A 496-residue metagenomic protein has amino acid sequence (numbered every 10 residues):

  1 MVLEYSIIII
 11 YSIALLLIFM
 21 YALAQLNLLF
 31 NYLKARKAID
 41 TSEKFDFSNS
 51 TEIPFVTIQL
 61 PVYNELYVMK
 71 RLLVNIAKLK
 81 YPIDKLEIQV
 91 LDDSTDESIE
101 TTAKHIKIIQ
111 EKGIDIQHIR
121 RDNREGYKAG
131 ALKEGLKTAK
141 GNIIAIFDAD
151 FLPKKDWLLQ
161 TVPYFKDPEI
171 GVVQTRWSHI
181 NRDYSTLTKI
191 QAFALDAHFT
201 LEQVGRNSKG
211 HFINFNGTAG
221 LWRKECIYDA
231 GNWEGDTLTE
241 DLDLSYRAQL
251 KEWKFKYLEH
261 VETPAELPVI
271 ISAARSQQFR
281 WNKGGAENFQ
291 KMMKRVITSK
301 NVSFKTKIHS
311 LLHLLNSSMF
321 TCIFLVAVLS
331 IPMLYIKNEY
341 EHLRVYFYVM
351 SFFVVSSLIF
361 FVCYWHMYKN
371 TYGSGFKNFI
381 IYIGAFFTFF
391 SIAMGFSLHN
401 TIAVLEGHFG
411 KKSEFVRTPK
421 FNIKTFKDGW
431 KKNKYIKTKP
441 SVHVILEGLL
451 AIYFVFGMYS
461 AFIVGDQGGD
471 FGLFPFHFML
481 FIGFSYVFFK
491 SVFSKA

Functional and structural regions predicted by a protein language model:
L28-K85: N-terminal signal-anchor transmembrane helix
Y32-K34, S42-S48, N316-E414, K420 (+1 more regions): Membrane-embedded multi-pass helical conduit in multi-pass membrane proteins, especially envelope-biosynthetic
R71, L258-A273: Active-site donor/metal-binding and catalytic loop motifs of nucleotide-sugar-dependent glycosylation enzymes
V74-R120, R124: Acidic donor-binding segment of Leloir-type glycosyltransferases
S94, D148-L152: The conserved acidic donor/metal-binding loop of glycosyltransferases
I106-I143, K155-L238, L250, I271-L311 (+1 more regions): Long helical/loop segments within the catalytic core of UDP-sugar-dependent glycosyltransferases, especially the large
L238-L244: Acidic donor-binding loop at a coil-to-helix junction in glycosyltransferase catalytic cores that engages
S245-P264: Catalytic donor-sugar/metal-binding loop of nucleotide-sugar-dependent glycosyltransferases
